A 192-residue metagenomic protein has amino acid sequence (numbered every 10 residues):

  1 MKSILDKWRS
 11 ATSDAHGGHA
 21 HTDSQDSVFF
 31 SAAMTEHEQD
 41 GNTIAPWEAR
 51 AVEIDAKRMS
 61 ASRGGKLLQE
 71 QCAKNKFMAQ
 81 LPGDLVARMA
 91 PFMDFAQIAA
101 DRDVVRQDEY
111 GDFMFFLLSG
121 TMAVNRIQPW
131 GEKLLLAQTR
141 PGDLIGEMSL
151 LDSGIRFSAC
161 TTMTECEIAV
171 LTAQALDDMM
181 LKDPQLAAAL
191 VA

Functional and structural regions predicted by a protein language model:
M1-A192: Cytosolic regulatory regions built on CNB/CRP/Popeye-like sensor folds
